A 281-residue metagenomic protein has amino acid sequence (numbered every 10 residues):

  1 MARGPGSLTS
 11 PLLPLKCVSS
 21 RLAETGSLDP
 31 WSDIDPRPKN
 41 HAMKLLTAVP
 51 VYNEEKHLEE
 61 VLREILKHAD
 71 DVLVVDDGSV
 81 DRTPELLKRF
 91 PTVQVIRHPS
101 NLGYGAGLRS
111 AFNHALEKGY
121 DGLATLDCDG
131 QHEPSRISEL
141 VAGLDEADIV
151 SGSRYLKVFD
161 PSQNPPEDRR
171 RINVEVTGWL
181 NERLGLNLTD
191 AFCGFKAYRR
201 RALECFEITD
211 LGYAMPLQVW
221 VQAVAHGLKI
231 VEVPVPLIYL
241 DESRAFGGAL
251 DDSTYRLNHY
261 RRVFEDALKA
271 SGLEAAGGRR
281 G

Functional and structural regions predicted by a protein language model:
W31, R37-A42, G178, I208-G281: Hydrophobic helical membrane-anchoring modules
Y52-K67: Short, well-formed alpha-helical segments that are part of the catalytic scaffolds of diverse glycosyltransferases
K56-E60, D81-R89: Acidic helix N-cap motif at the loop->helix transition within catalytic regions of sugar-transfer enzymes
L62, D70-S79, I96: Short beta-strand/loop segment that forms part of the nucleotide-sugar
D76-P84, G130: A conserved acidic beta->alpha catalytic loop
H98-S100, Y104-E117, P134-Y213, L240-L250: Acceptor/aglycone-binding surface of glycosyltransferases and processive sugar-polymer synthases
Y120-D129: Short beta-strand-to-loop acidic/aromatic patch adjacent to the donor-nucleotide binding site
